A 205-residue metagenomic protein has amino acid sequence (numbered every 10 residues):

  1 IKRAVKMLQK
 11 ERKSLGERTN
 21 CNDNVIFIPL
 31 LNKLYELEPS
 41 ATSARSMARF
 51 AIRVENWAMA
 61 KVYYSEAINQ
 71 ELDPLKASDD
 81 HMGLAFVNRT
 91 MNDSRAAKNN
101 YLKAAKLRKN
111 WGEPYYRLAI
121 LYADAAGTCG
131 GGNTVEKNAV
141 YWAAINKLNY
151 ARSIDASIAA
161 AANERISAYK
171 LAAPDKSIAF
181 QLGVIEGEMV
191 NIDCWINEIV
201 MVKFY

Functional and structural regions predicted by a protein language model:
I1-R12, D23-F27, E36-S46, P74-D80 (+1 more regions): Generic helix N-cap/helix-start motif at coil->alpha-helix transitions
R3-E11, M47, G83-L84, L118 (+2 more regions): Structural register within alpha-helical repeat arrays
G16, L72-L75, A85-N92, A119 (+3 more regions): Short coil/turn linking the two alpha-helices of tandem helical-hairpin repeats
L31-S40, E66-P74, K103-R108: Solenoid-like repeat scaffolds
Y150-Y205: Terminal, low-structured helical/coil segments at or just beyond the last alpha-helical repeat
